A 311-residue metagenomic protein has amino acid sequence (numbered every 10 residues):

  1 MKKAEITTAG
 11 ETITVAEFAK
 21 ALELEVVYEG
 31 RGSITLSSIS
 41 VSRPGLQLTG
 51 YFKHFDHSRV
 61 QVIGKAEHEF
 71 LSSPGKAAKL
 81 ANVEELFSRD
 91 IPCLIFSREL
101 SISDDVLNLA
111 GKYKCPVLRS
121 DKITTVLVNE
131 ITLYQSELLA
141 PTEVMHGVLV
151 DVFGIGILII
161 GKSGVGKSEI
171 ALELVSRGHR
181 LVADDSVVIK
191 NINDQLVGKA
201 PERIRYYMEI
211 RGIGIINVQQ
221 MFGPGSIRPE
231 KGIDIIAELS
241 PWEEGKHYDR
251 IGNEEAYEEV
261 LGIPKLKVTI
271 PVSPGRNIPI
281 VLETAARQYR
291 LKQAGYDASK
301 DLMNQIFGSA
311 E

Functional and structural regions predicted by a protein language model:
K2-L86: Gly/Thr-rich phosphate-binding loop signature of adenosyl cofactor/nucleotide-binding cores
Q47-V62, A66-T142: Feature captures the catalytic cores and cofactor-binding loops of soluble hydro-lyases/lyases that act on carboxylate
T142, L149, I227-P229: Replace "in large, NTP-powered and nucleic-acid-processing enzymes" with "in large, NTP-powered factors and other
G147-G154: Phosphate-binding P-loop
G154-V182: Glycine-rich phosphate-binding P-loop
A183-P241: Conserved nucleotide-sensing/catalytic segment adjacent to the nucleotide-binding pocket in NTP-handling enzymes
D234-E311: Conserved NTP phosphate-binding and transfer environment spanning the P-loop NTPase/kinase superfamily
